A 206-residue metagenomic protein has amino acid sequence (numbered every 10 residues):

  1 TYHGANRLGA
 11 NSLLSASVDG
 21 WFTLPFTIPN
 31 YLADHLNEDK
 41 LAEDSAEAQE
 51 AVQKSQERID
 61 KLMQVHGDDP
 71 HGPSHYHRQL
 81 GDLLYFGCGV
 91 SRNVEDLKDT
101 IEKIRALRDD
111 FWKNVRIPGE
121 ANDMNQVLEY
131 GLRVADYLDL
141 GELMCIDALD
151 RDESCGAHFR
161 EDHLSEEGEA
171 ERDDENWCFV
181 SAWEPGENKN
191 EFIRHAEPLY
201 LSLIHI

Functional and structural regions predicted by a protein language model:
T1-I204: Glycine- and aromatic-enriched mobile tails/lids
